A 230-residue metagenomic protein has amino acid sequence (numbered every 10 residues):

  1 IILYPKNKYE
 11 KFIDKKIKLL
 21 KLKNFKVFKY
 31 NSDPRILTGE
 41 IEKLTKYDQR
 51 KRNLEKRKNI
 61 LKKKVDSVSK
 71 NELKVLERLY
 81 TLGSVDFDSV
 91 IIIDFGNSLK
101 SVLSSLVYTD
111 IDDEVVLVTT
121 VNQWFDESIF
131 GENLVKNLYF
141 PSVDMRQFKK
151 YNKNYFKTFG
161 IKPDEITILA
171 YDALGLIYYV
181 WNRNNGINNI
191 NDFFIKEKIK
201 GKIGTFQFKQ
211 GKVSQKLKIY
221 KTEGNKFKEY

Functional and structural regions predicted by a protein language model:
I1-S32: An alpha-beta-alpha
I2-K6, D94, T120-N122: Short beta-strand/turn micro-motifs composed of small residues that flank or help shape donor/cofactor-binding pockets
N7-E10, G96-K100: Short acidic, S/G/P-rich loop/turn micro-motifs used as interaction or catalytic elements
K8-D14, I36, A170-I177: Extracytoplasmic ligand-binding site segments that recognize negatively charged/polar headgroups
K18-K26, L37-K70, V85-S89, N97-Y171: Extracellular/periplasmic periplasmic-binding protein-like sensory domains
N71-E72, E77: Gly/Ser/Thr-rich loop/hinge elements
F159-Y171, Y178-F227: Segments of small-molecule ligand-sensing domains
